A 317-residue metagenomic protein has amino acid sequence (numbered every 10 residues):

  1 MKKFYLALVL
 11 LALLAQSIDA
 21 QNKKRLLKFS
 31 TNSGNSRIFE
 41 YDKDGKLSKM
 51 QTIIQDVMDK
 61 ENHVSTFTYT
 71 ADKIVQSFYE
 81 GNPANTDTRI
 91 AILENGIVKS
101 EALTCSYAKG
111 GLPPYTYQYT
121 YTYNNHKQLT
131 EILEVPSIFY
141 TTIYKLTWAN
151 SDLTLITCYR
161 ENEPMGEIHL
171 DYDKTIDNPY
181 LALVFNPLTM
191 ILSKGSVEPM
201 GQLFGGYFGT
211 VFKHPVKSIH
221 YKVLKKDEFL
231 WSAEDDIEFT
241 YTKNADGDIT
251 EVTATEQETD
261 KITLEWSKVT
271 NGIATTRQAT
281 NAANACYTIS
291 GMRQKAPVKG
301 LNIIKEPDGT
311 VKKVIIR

Functional and structural regions predicted by a protein language model:
M1-F4, R317: Positively charged n-region of N-terminal signal peptides that target proteins for export
F4-L13: Sec-dependent N-terminal signal peptides
L14-A20: Sec/Tat signal peptide C-region and signal peptidase I cleavage site
Q21-N271: Buried hydrophobic residues that stabilize the cores of well-folded domains
N22, W266-M292: Residue-level detector of functionally pivotal "anchor" positions at catalytic/ligand-binding pockets or at interdomain
L27-T31, C286, I304: A short beta-strand micro-motif
I289-S290, K295-L301: A short, hydrophobic C-terminal helix/tail in secreted or cell-surface proteins
L301-R317: C-terminal tail/sorting-segment detector
